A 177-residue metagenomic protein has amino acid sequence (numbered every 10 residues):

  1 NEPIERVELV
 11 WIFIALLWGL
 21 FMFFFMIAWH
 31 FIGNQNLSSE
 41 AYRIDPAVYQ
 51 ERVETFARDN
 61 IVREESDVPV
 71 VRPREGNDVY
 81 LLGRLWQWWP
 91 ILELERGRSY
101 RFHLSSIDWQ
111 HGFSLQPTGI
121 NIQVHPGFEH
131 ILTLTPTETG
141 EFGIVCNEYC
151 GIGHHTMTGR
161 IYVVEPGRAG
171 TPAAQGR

Functional and structural regions predicted by a protein language model:
N1-W86, R177: Extracytoplasmic entry segments of secretory-pathway proteins
I14, W18-L37, E51, T55-D59 (+1 more regions): Extracellular/periplasmic metallocenter environments
R58-E65, P69, E95-R96, F113-L115 (+1 more regions): Short amphipathic alpha-helical surface micro-motifs
P73-R74, E95-S99, P136-T139, P166-G167: A short, structured loop/turn motif at beta-sheet edges
G76, G97-S99, D108, E141 (+1 more regions): Generic structural microfeature
D78-Y80, R101-H103, I131-T133, G143: Beta-strand secondary-structure signal
L82, S114, Y162: Residues in well-ordered beta-strands of folded domains
W86-H130: Mid-length scaffold segments of soluble, non-membrane domains
